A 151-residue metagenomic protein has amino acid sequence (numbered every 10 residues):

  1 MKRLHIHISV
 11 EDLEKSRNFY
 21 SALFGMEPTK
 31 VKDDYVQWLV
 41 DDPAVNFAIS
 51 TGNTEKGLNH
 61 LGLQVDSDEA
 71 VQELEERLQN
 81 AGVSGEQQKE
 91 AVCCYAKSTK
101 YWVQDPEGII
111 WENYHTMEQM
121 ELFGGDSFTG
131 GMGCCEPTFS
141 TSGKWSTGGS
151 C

Functional and structural regions predicted by a protein language model:
M1-E14, A44, L61, L122-C151: N-terminal beta-strand motif that seeds the catalytic metal site of vicinal oxygen chelate
M1-N46: Core segments of cupin and vicinal oxygen chelate
H5-H7, Q37, H60-G62, K100-W102: Short aromatic/hydrophobic contact patches that present stacked aromatics for nucleic-acid/ligand binding
L13, G62-I110, E118-E121: Vicinal oxygen chelate
K32-Y35, E55-G57, C94-S98: Short acidic/glycine-enriched loop/turn segments that link adjacent beta-strands
D41-V45, T54-K56, D66-V71: Short, charged/polar surface micro-motifs in flexible loops or helix N-caps
N46-S50, E112: Conserved beta-strand in the GNAT
T51-E55, E118: A short, sequence-level motif marking secondary-structure junctions
